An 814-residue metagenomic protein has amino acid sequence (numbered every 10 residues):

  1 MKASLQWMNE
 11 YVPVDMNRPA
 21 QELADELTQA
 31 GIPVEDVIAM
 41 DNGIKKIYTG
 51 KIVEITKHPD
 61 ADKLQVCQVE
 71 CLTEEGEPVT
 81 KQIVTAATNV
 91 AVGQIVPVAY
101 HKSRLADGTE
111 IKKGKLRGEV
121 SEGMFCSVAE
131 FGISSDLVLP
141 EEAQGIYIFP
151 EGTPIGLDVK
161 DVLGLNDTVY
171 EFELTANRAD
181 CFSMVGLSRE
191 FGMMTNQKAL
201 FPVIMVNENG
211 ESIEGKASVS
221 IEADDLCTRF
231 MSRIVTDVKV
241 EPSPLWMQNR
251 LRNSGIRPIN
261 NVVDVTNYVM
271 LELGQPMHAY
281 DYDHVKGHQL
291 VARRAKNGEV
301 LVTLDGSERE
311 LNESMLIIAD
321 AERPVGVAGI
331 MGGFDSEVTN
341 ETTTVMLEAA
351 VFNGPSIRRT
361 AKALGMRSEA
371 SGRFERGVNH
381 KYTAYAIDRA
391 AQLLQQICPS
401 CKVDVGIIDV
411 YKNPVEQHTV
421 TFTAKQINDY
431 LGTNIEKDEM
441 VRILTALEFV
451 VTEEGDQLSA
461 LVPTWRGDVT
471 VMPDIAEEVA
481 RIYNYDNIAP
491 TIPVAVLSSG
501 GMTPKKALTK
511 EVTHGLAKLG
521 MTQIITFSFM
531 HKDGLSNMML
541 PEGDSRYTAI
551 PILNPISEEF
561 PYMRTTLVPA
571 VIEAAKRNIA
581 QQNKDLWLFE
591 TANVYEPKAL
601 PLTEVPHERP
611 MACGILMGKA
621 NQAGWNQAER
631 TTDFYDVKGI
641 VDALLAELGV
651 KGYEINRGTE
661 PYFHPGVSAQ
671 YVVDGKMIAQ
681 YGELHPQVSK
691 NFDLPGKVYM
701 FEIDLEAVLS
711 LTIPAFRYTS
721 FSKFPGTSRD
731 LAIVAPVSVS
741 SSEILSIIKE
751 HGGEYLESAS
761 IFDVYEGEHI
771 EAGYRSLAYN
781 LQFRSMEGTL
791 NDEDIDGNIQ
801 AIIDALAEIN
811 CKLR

Functional and structural regions predicted by a protein language model:
M1-E211, M346, G365, E369 (+3 more regions): Phosphate-backbone binding interfaces of nucleic-acid-interacting proteins
K2, E22, Q29, A446-T452 (+5 more regions): A carboxyl-terminal module marker
Y11, L23-D25, Q65, T195 (+2 more regions): Glycine/proline-enriched, intrinsically flexible loops and inter-domain linkers
D41-K45, V206-N209, L497-M502, T526-S545 (+3 more regions): Beta-rich nucleic-acid/ligand-interaction surfaces
T49-V84, I155, N260, T266-D335: Conserved mixed alpha/beta core segments that line enzyme active sites in large multi-domain catalysts
V120-D136, E141-I148, K160, I317-V415 (+2 more regions): Mobile "lid/hinge" segments at catalytic clefts and subdomain interfaces of large enzymes
G186, V420-A424, N428-L586, R729 (+3 more regions): Extended, well-folded interaction surfaces typified by the phenylalanyl-tRNA synthetase beta subunit core
M193-I221, C398-I427, N434: Terminal amphipathic helices with adjacent charged low-complexity linkers/tails
